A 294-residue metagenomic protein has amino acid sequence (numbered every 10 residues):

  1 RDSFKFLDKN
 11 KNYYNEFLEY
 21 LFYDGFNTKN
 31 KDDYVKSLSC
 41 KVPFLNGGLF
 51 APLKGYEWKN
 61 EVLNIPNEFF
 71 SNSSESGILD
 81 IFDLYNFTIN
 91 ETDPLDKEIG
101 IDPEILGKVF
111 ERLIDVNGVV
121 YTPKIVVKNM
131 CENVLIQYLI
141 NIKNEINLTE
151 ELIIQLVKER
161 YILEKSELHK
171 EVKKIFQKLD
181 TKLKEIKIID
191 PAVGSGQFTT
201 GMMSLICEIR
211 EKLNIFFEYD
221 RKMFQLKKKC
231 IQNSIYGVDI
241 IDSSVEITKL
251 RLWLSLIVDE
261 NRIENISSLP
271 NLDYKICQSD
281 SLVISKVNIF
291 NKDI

Functional and structural regions predicted by a protein language model:
R1-C207, V238-S243, S279-I284: Preference for the N-terminal adenyl/adenosyl cofactor-binding alpha/beta module
K182-E185, I189, S195, T199-I294: Class I S-adenosyl-L-methionine-dependent methyltransferase module
